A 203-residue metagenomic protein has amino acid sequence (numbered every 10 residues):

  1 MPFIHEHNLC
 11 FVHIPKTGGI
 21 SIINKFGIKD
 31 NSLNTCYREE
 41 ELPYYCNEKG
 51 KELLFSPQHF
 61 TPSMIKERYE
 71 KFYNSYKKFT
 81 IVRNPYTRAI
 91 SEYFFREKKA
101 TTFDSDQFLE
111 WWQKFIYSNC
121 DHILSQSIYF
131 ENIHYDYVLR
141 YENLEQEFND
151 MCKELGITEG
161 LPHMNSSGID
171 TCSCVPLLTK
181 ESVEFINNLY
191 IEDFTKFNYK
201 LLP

Functional and structural regions predicted by a protein language model:
M1-P203: Membrane-interface amphipathic segments in extracytoplasmic regions
